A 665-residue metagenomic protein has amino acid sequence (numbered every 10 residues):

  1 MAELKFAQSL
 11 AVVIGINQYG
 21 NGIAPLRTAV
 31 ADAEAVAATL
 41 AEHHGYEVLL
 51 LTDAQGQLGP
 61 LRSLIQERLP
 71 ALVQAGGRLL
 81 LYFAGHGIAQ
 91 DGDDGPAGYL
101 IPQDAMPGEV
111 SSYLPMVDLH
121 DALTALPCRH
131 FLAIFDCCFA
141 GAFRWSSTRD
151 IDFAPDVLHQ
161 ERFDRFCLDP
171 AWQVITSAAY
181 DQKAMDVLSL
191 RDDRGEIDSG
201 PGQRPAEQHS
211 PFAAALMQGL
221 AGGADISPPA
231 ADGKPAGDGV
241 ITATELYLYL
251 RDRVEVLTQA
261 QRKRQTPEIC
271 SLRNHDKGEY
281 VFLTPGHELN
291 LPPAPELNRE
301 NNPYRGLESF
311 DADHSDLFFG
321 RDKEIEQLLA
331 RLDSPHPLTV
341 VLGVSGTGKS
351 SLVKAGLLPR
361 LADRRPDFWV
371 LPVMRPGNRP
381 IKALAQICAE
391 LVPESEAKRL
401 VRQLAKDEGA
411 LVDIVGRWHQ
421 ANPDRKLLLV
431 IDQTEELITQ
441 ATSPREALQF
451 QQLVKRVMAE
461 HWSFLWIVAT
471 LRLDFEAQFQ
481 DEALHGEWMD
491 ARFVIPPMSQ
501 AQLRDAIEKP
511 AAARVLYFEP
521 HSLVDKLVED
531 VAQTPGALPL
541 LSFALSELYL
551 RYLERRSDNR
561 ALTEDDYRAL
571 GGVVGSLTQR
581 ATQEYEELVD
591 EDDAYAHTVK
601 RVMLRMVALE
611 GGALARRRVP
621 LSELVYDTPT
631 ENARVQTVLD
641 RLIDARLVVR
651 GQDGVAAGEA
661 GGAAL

Functional and structural regions predicted by a protein language model:
M1-N301: Cysteine endopeptidase catalytic domains of the caspase/legumain-like
A154, R162-R165, G200, D225-D232 (+4 more regions): Amphipathic helix/helix-loop-helix segment enriched in hydrophobic residues with interspersed Lys/Arg and occasional
